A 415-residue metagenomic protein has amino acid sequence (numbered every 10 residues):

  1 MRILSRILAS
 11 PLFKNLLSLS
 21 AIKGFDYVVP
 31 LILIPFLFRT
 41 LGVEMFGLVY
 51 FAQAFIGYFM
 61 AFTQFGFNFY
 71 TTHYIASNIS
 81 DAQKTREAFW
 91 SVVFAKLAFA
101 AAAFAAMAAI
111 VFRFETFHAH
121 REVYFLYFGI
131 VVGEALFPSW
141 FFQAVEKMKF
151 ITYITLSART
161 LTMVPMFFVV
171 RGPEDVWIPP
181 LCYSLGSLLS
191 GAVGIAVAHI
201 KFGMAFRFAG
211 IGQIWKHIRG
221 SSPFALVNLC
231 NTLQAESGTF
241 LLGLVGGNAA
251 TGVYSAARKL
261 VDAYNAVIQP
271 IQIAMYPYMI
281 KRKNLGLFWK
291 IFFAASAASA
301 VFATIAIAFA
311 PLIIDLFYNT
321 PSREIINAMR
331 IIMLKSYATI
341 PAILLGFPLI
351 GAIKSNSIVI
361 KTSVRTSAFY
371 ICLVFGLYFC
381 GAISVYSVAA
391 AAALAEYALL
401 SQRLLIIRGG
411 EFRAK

Functional and structural regions predicted by a protein language model:
M1-L12, K149-T152, V176-Y183, A192-A235 (+3 more regions): Interhelical loop/hinge segments that connect adjacent transmembrane helices in multipass membrane
F13, V111-Y127, F309-I340: Interfacial segments at transmembrane-helix termini and the short loops linking adjacent helices
K14-D26, A52, G57, A61-V111 (+2 more regions): Membrane-water interface segments that mark the loop-to-transmembrane alpha-helix transition
N15, L19, F46, A88 (+9 more regions): Alpha-helical transmembrane segments and their helix-entry boundary regions
A21, L37, G42, V49 (+21 more regions): Hydrophobic/aromatic residues within transmembrane alpha-helices of membrane transport systems, especially the TMDs
D26-P30, A52-M60, Q64-T72, F125-Q143 (+10 more regions): Short runs within selected transmembrane alpha-helices of multi-pass transporters and secretion channels
I34-M60, V176, Q213-G220, F224 (+3 more regions): Interfacial/gating helices of multi-pass transporter permease domains
S77-V92, V253-E324, A328, V359: Specific pore-lining/lateral-gate transmembrane helices of multi-pass inner-membrane transport and insertion machines
